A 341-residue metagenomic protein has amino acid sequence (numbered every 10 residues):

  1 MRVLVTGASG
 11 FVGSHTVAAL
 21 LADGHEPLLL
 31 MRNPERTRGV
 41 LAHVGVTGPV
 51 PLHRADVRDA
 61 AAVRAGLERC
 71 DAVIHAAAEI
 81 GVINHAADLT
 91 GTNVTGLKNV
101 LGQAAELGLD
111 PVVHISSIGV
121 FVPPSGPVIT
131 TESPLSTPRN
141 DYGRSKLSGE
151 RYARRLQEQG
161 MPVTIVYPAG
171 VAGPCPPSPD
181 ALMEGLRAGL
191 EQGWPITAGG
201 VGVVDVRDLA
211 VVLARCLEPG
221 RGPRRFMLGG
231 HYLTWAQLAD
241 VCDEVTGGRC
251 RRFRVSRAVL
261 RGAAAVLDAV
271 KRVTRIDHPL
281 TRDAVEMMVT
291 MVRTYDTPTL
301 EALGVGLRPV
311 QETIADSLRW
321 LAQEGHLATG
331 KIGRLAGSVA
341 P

Functional and structural regions predicted by a protein language model:
V3-H25: N-terminal Rossmann NAD(P)H-binding glycine-rich loop of SDR-like oxidoreductase domains
G45-T95, Q103: NAD(P)H-binding glycine-rich loop region in Rossmannoid oxidoreductase-like domains and their noncatalytic homologs
V82, I118-P127, V171-P177: Conserved catalytic-site region of short-chain dehydrogenase/reductase
T90-V94, P138-E150, G170, M183 (+1 more regions): Short-chain dehydrogenase/reductase
T95-Y142: Conserved Rossmann-fold NAD(P)-dependent oxidoreductase catalytic core, especially the SDR/UDP-sugar
R151-P174: Conserved beta-loop-beta element that borders a ligand/cofactor-binding pocket
E184-V204, D208, V212-R215: A conserved pocket-lining segment of Rossmann-fold NAD(P)-dependent short-chain dehydrogenase/reductase
V212-P279, A302, L307-P341: Mid/C-terminal beta-alpha module of Rossmann-like enzyme folds, strongest in SDR-family dehydrogenases/epimerases
